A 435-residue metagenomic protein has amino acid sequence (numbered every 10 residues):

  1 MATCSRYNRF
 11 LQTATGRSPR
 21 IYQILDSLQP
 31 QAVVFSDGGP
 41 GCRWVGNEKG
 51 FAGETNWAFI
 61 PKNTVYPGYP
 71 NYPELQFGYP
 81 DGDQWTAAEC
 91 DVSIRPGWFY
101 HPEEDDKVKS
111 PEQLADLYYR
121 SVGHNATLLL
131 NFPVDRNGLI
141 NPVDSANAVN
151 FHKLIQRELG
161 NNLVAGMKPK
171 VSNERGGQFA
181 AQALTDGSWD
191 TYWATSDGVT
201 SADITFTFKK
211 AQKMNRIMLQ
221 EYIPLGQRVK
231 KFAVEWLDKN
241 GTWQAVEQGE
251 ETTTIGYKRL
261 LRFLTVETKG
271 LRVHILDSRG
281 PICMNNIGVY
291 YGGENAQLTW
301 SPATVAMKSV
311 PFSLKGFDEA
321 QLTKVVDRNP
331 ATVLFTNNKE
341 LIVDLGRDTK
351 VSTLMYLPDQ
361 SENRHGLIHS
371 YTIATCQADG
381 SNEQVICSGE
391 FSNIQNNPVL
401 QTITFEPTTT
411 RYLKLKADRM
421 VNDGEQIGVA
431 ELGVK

Functional and structural regions predicted by a protein language model:
M1-T185, D190-G198, F206, M218-E221 (+8 more regions): Mature catalytic domains of secreted/periplasmic carbohydrate-active enzymes
V143, N150, L154-N161, S188-E247 (+3 more regions): Aromatic, loop-rich ligand-recognition surfaces of beta-strand-rich domains
A180-D190, F312-P330: Extended carbohydrate-recognition surfaces in non-catalytic/accessory domains of CAZymes and lectin-like proteins
A306-P311: Compositionally biased low-complexity segments at domain edges in trafficked proteins and select soluble regulators
